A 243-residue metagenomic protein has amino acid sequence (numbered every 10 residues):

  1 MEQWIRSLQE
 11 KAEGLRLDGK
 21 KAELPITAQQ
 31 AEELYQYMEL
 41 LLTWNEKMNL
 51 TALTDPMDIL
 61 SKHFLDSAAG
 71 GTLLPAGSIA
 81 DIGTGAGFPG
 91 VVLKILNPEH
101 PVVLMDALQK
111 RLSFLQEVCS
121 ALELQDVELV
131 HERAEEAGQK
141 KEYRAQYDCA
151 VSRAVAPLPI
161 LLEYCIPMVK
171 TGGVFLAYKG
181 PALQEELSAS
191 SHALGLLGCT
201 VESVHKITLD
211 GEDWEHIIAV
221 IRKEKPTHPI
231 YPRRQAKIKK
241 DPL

Functional and structural regions predicted by a protein language model:
M1-A76, A80, K110-S113, E117-V127: Class I SAM-dependent transferase core
T54, H131-R133, H205: Short loop/edge segments at beta-strand edges and connector loops that shape dinucleotide/nucleotide cofactor-binding
L65-A154, L162: Conserved SAM/SAH cofactor-binding pocket of Class I
N97, V169-T171: Helix-to-beta-strand junctions that scaffold the AdoMet/dcAdoMet cofactor pocket in Class I SAM-dependent enzymes
R111-S113, L183, L187: Short alpha-helix immediately C-terminal to the canonical SAM-binding loop
E135, P157, G180-Q184, L209: Short "lid" loop at the C-terminus of a central beta-strand within the Rossmann-like core of SAM-dependent
G172-A182: Conserved beta-strand signature within the Rossmann-like core of class I S-adenosyl-L-methionine
S188-L243: SAM/dcSAM-binding transferase cores
